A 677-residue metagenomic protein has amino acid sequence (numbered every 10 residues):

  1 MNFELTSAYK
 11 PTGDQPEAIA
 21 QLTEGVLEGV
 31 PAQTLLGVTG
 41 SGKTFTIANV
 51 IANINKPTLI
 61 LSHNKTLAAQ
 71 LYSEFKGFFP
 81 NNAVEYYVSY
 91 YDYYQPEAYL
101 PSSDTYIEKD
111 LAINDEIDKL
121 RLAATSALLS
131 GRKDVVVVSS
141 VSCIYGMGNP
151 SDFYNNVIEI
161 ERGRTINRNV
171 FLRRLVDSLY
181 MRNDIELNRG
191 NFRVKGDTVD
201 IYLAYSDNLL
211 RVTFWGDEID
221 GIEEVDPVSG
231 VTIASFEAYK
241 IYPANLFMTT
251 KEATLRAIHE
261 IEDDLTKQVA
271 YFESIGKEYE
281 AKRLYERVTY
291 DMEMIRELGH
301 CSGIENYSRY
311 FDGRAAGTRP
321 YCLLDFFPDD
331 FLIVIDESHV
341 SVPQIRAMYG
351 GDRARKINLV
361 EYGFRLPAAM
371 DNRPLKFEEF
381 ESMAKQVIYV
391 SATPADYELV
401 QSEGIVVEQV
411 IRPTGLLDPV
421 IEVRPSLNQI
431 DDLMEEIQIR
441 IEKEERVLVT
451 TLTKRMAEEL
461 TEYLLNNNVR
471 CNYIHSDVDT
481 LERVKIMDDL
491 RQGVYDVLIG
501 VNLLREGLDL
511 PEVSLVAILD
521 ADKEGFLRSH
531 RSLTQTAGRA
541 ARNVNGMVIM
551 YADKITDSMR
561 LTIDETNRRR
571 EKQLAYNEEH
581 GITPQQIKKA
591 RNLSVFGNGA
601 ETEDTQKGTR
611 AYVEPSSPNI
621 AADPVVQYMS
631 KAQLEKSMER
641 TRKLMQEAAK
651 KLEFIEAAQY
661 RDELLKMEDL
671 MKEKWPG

Functional and structural regions predicted by a protein language model:
M1-A590, F596-G599: ASCE RecA-like P-loop NTPase motor cores that couple ATP hydrolysis to mechanical translocation on nucleic acids
M1-E4, I439, A575, E579-Q659 (+1 more regions): Acidic, low-complexity intrinsically disordered tails
